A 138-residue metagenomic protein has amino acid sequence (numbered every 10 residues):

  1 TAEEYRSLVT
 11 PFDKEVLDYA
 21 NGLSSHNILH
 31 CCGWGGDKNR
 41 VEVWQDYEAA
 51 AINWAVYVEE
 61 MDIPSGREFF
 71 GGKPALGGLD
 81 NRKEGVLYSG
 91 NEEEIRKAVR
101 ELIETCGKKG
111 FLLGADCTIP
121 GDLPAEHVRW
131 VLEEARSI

Functional and structural regions predicted by a protein language model:
T1-I138: Active-site loop segments of alpha/beta catalytic cores
